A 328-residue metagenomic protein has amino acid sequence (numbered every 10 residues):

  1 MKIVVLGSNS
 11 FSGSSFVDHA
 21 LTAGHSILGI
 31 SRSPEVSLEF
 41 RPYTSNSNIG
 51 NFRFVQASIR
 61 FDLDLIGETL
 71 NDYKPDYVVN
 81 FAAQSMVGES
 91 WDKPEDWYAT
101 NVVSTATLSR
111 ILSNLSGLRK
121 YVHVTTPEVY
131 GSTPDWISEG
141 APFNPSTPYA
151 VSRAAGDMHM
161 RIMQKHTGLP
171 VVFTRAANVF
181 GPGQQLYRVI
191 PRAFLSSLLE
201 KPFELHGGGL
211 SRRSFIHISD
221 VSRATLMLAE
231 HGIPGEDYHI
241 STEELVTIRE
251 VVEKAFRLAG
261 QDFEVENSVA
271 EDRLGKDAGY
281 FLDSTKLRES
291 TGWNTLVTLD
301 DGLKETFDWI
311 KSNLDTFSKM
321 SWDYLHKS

Functional and structural regions predicted by a protein language model:
M1-Y77: N-terminal Rossmann/SDR dinucleotide-binding element
F11, T22, G29, S197-S328: C-terminal substrate-binding subdomain of Rossmann-fold SDR/epimerase-dehydratase oxidoreductases
N80, A106-P148: Conserved Rossmann-fold NAD(P)-dependent oxidoreductase catalytic core, especially the SDR/UDP-sugar
V87-S104, I137-P145: Short alpha-helical oligomerization interface
S116-G117, T126, D157-P182, E204: Conserved beta-loop-beta element that borders a ligand/cofactor-binding pocket
Y130-G131, T147-P148, V172-V189: Flexible, glycine-rich beta-alpha linker
S132, N144-V172, L198-L199: Active-site Tyr-X1-5-Lys
